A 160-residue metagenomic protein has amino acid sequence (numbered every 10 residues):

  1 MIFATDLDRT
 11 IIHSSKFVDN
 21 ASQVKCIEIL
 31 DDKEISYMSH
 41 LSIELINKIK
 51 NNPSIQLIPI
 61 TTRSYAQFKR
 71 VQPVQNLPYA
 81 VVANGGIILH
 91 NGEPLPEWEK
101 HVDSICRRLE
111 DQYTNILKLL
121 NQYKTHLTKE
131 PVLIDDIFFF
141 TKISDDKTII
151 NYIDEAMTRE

Functional and structural regions predicted by a protein language model:
M1-F3, L7-Q56: Active-site neighborhood of HAD-like aspartate-dependent phosphohydrolases
F3, F17, F68, F138-F140: Phenylalanine-focused residue identity feature
F3, V24-I29, P94-T114, I150-E160: A signal for specific C-terminal beta-sheet/loop modules enriched in small/flexible residues with GP/PG/PP motifs
D6-D8, D19, D31-D32, D103 (+4 more regions): Acidic-enriched, low-complexity/disordered segments with a strong bias for Aspartate over Glutamate
M38-T128: Active-site phosphate-binding/coordination module
Q122-E160: Conserved acidic, metal-coordinating active-site core of Asp-based, Mg2+-dependent phosphoryl-transfer enzymes
